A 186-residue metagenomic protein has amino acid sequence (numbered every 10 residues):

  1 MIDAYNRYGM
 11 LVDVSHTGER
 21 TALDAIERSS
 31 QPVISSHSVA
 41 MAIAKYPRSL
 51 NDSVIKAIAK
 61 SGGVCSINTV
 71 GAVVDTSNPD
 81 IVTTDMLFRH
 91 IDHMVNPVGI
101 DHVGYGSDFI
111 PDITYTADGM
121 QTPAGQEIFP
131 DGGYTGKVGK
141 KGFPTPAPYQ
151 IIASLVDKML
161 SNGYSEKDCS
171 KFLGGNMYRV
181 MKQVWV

Functional and structural regions predicted by a protein language model:
M1-D13, T17-I34, P47-G63, D85-D101: Histidine/acidic residue-rich metal-binding segments in metalloenzymes
V12, H37, C65, D108 (+1 more regions): Conserved, mostly hydrophobic/aromatic
T17-L23, A40-I43, G71-D75, P111-I113: Active-site environment of divalent metal-dependent phosphoester hydrolases
I26-V39, P123-E127: A short alpha/beta connector and helix-capping loop motif
N68-V70, T76-G106, I110-P111: Active-site capping/gating regions of soluble enzymes
T69, V98-T145: Short acidic/histidine-rich active-site segments
D80, T114-M120, M181-V186: Short glycine/threonine-rich loop-to-helix capping motif typified by GTGT followed within a few residues by an Asp-Pro
K137-V186: Mid-to-C-terminal alpha-helical segments outside catalytic/metal-binding sites
